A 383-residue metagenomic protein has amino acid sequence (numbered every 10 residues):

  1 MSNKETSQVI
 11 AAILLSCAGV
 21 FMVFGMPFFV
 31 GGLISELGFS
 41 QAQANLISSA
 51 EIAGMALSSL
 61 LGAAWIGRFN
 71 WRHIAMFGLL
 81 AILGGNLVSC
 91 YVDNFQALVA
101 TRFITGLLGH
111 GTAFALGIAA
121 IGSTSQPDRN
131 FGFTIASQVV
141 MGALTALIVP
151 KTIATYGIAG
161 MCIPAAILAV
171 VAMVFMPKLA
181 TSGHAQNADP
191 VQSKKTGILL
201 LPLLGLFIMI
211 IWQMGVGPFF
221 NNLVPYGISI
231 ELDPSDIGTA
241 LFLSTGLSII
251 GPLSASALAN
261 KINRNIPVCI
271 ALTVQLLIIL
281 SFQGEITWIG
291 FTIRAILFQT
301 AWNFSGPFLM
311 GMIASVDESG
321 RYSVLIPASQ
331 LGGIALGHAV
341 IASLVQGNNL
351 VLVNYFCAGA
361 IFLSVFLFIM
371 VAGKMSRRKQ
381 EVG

Functional and structural regions predicted by a protein language model:
M26-P27, L201-F242, I249: Extracytoplasmic gate region of multi-pass secondary transporters
L57-F95: Conserved MFS/SLC helix-loop-helix module at the cytosolic interface between two early adjacent transmembrane helices
S58-W71, G251-R264, V345-Q346: Helix-to-loop junctions at the C-terminal end of transmembrane segments in multipass secondary transporters
A97-T112, I210, G290-F304: Hydrophobic core of transmembrane alpha-helices in multi-pass small-molecule transporters, especially MFS/SLC-type
F103-S137: Cytoplasmic helix-loop-helix junction between adjacent transmembrane helices in 12-TM secondary transporters
T124, D128, F133-T181: Helix-loop-helix hairpin linking two adjacent transmembrane segments in secondary transporters
I262-L309: C-terminal transmembrane helical hairpin of 12-TM major facilitator-type secondary transporters
V316-L350, C357: A late C-terminal transmembrane helix in Major Facilitator Superfamily
